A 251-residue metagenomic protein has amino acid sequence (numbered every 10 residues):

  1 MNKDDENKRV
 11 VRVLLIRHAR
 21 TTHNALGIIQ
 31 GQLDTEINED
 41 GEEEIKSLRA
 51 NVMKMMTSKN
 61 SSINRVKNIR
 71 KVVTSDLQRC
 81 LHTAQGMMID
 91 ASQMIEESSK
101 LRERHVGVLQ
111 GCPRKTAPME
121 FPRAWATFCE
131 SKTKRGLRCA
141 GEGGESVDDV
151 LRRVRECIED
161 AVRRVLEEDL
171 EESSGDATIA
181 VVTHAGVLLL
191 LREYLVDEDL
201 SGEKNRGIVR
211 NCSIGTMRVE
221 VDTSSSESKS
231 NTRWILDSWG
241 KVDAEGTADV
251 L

Functional and structural regions predicted by a protein language model:
M1-R12, R104-P118, R163-A177, L190-L251: Acidic, low-complexity terminal tails and accessory targeting/binding regions of phosphate-metabolizing enzymes
K8-Q93, E97: Active-site-proximal alpha-helix that buttresses catalytic centers in soluble enzyme cores
A19, A185, V242: Active-site metal-binding loops of divalent metal-dependent hydrolases
T22, R79-L81, E103-R104, V187-L189: Short, active-site-adjacent cap segments at secondary-structure transitions
H23, M88-E156, V250-L251: Phosphate-handling substructures
K46-N60, L151, R155-E167, R192: Generic structural signal for well-ordered alpha-helical scaffold segments
S62-K100, P122-T127, R218-L251: Conserved histidine-centered catalytic loops in small-molecule metabolism enzymes
T74-S75, R152, V182-T183: Short beta-strand scaffold positions
